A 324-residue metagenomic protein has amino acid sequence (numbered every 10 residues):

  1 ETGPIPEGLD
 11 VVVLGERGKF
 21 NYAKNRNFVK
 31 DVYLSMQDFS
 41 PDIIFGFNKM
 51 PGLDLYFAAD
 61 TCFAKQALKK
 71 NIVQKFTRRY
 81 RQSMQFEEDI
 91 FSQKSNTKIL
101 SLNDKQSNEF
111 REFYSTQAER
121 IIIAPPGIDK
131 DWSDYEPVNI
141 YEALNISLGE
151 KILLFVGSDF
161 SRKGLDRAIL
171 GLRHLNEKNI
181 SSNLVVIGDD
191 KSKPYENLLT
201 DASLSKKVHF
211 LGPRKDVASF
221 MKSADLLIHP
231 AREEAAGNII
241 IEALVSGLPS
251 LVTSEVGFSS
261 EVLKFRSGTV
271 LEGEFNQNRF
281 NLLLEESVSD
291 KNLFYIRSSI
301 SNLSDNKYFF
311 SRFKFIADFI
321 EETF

Functional and structural regions predicted by a protein language model:
G3, H174, K178, N183-K206: Short, structured helix-loop element that forms part of the nucleotide-activated donor/catalytic region
R79-L102: Membrane-proximal helix-turn-helix segments that form the acceptor-binding/catalytic region of lipid-linked
K105, G127: Carbohydrate-associated surface elements
K151-H174: A conserved mid-protein helix/loop that constitutes part of the nucleotide-sugar donor-binding site
P213, R232: Aromatic "clamp/platform" in nucleotide-sugar-dependent glycosyltransferases that forms part of the donor/acceptor
P249-T253: Short hydrophobic beta-strand element within catalytic cores of glycosyltransferases and related nucleotide-activated
S259-E285: Change "using UDP/GDP/dTDP sugars" to "using nucleotide sugars
K291-E321: A charged, aromatic-enriched C-terminal amphipathic alpha-helix characteristic of glycosyltransferases across folds
